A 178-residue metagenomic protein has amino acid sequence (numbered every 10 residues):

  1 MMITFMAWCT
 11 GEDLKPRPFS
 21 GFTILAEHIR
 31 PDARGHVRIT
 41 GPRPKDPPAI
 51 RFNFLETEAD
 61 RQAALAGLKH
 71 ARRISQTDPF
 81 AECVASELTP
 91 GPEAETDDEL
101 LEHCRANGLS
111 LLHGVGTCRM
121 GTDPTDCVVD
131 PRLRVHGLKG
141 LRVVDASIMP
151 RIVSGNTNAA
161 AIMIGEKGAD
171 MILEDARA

Functional and structural regions predicted by a protein language model:
M1-A160, G168-A178: FAD-dependent oxidoreductase catalytic-site/capping-region signature
